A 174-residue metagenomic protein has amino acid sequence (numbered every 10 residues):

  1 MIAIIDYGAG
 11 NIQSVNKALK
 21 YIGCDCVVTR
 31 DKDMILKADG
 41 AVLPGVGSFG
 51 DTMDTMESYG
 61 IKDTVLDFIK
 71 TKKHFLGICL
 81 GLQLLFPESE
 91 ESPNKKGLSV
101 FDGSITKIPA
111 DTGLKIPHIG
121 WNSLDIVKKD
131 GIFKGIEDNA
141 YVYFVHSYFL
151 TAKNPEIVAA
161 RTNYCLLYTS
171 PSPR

Functional and structural regions predicted by a protein language model:
I2-I22: N-terminal beta1-alpha1 ligand-phosphate binding loop
C26-V28, I105: Generic structural signal for residues in well-ordered beta-strands
A38: An anion/phosphate-binding loop that grips the pyrophosphate of nucleotide cofactors and donors
G47-I119: Cysteine-nucleophile active-site neighborhood
E88-N163: Pocket-forming structural segment of enzyme catalytic cores
Y168-P173: Conserved small/polar residues in nucleotide/adenosyl-binding loops
